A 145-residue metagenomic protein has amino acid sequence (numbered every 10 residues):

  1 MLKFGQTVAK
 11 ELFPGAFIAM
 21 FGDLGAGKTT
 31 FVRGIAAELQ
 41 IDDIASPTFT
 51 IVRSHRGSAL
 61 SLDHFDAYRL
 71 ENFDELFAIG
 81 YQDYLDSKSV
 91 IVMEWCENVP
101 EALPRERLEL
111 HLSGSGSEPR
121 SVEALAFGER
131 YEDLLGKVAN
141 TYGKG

Functional and structural regions predicted by a protein language model:
L2-E11: Pre-Walker A adenine-sensing motif
I18-M20: Hydrophobic anchor at the beta1->P-loop junction of P-loop NTPases
L24: The conserved Walker
K28: Conserved lysine of the Walker
I41-R56: Short beta-strand-centered segment that lines the nucleotide-binding/catalytic pocket of NTP-utilizing
Y68-D86: Switch II of P-loop NTPase G domains
Q82-G145: Short phosphate-coordinating micro-motif centered on Lys-Gly-acidic
